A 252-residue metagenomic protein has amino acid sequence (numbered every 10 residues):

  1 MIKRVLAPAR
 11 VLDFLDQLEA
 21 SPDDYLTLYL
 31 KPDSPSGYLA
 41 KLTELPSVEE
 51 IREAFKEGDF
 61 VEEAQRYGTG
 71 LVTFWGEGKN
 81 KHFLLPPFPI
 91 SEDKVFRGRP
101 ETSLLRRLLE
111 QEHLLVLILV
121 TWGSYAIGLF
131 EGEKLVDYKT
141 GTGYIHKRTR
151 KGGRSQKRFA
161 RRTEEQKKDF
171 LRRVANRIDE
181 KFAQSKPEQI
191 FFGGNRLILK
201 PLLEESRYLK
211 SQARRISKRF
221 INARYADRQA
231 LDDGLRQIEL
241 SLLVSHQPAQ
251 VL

Functional and structural regions predicted by a protein language model:
M1-L252: Terminal alpha-helical anchor/extension segments at protein ends
